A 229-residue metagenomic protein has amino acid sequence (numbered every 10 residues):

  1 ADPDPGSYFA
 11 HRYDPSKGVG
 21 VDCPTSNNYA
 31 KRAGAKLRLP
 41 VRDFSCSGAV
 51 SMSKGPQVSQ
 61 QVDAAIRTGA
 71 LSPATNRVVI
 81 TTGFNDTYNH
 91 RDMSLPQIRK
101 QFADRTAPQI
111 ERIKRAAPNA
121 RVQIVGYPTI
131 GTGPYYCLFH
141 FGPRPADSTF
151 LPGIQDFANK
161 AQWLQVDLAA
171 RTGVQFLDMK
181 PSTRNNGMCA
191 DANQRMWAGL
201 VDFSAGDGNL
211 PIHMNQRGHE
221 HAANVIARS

Functional and structural regions predicted by a protein language model:
P3-P5, V50-S53, D86-N89, I130-Y135 (+1 more regions): Short catalytic/ligand-binding loop motif for oxyanion handling, primarily in non-cytosolic enzymes, centered on
Y8-Q97, D104: Conserved SGNH/GDSL esterase-like catalytic core that processes O-acyl groups on lipids and polysaccharides
T25-Y29, A33, V58-V62, I98 (+8 more regions): Stable alpha-helical elements in mature extracytoplasmic
A35, A70-A74, R115-A117, A170-R171 (+2 more regions): Extracellular/periplasmic catalytic domains that process cell-envelope and extracellular macromolecules
P40, N119-R121: Residues at the starts of beta-strands that form the adenosine-phosphate
D43-S45, G126, D178-K180: Residue-level recognition of beta-strand->loop/alpha-helix junctions
P73-D92, P96-K114, Q123-F176: Conserved N-terminal glycine/acidic-rich loop preference
I130-S229: Catalytic His-Asp segment of secreted/periplasmic serine-dependent ester chemistry enzymes
